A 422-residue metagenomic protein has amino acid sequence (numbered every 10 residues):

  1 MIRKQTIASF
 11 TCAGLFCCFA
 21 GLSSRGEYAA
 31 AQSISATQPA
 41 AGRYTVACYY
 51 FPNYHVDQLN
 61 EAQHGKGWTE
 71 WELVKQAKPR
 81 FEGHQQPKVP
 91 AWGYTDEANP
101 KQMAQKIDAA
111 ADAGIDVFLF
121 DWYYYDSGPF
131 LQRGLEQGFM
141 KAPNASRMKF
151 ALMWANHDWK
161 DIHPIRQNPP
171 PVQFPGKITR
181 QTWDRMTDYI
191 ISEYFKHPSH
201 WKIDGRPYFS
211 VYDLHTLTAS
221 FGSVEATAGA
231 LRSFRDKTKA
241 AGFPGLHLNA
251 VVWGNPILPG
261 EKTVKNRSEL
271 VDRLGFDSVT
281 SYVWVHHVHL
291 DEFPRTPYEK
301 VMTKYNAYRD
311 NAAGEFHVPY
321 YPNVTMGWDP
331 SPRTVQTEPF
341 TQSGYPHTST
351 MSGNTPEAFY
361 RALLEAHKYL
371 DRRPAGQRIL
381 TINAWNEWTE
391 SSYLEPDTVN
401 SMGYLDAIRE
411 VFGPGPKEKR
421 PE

Functional and structural regions predicted by a protein language model:
M1-K4: N-terminal secretory signal peptides that target proteins for export/translocation
S9-S24: Bacterial N-terminal signal peptides
T11, E27-A29, E387: Cleavable N-terminal signal peptides
G21-S33: Signal peptide processing junction and immediate N-terminal pro/mature segment of secreted/exported proteins
Q32-E422: Glycan-processing catalytic domains of CAZymes
